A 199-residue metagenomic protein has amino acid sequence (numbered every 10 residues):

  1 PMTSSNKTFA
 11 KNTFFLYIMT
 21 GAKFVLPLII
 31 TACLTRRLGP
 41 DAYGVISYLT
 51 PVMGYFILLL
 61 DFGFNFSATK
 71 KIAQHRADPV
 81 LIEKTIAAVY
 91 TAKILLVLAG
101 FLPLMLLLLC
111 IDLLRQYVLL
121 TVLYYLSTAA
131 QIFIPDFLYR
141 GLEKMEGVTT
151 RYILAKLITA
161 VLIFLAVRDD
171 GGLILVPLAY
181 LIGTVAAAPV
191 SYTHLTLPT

Functional and structural regions predicted by a protein language model:
T3-K7, L38-A42, F56-T91, R140-E146: Transmembrane-helix boundary and interhelical linker motifs in polytopic inner-membrane proteins
T8-N65, M105, A160: Signature of the first transmembrane helix
A10-A22, V122, L126, Y139-F164: Alpha-helical transmembrane segments of multi-pass membrane transporters/permeases
T35-A42, L109-V118, L142-E146, I153-A188: Membrane-interface helix-loop junctions in multi-pass transport and translocation proteins
Y55, L59, L98, L106-L109 (+1 more regions): Alpha-helical transmembrane segments of multi-pass membrane proteins
T193-T199: Conserved small/polar residues in nucleotide/adenosyl-binding loops
